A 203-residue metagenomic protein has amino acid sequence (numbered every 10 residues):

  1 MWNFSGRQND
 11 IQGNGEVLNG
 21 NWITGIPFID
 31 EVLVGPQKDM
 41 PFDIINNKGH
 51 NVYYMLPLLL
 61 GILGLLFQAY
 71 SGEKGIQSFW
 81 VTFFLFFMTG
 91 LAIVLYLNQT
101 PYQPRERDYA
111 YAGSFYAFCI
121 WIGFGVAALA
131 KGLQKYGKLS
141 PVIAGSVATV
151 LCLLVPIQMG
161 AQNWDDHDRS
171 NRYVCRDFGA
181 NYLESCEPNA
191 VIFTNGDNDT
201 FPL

Functional and structural regions predicted by a protein language model:
M1-L65: Lumenal/periplasmic acceptor-binding loop at the mouth of the active site in multi-pass, GT-C-fold membrane enzymes
N47-H50, E73-Q77, V94-A112, W164-D168: Membrane-interface catalytic loops of GT-C/OST-like multi-pass glycosylation enzymes that act
L58-L65, F118-A130: Transmembrane alpha-helical segments
G72-F86, P141-G145: Membrane-interfacial loop-to-transmembrane alpha-helix junctions, especially the N-terminal start
L91, Q103-A127: Hydrophobic/aromatic-rich transmembrane helices and adjacent perimembrane loops
D108, G145-Y182, D199: Membrane-proximal, lumen/periplasm-facing interface regions of secretory-pathway glyco- and lipid-modifying enzymes
F124-M159: Signature aromatic-anchored transmembrane alpha helix within multi-pass, membrane-resident enzymes that catalyze glycan
A190-L203: Short periplasmic/luminal acceptor-recognition loop of GT-C membrane glycosyltransferases, typified by
